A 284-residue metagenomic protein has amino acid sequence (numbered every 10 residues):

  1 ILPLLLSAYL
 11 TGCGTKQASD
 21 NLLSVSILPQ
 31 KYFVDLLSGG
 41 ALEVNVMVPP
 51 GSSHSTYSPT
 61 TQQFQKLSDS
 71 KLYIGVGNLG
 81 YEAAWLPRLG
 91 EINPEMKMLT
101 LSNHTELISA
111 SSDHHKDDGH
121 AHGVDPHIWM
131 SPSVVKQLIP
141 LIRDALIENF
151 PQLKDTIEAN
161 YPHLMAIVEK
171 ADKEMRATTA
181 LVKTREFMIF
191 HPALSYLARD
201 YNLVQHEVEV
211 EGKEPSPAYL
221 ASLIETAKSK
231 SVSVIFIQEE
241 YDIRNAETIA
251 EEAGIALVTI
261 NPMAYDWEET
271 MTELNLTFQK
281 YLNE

Functional and structural regions predicted by a protein language model:
I1-T11: Sec-dependent bacterial lipoprotein signal peptides
G12-E284: Extracytoplasmic metal-acquisition and chelation regions
